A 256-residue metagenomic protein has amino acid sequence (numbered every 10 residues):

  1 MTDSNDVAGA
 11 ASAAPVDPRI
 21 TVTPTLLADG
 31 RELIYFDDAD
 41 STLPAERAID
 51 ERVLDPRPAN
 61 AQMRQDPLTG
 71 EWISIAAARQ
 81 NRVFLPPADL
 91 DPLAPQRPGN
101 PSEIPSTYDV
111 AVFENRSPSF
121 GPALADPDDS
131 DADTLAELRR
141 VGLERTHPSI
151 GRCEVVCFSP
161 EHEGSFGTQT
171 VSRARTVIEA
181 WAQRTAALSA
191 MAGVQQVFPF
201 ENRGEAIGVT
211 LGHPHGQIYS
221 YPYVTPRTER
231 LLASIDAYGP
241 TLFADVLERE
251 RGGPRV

Functional and structural regions predicted by a protein language model:
M1-H213, Y219-V256: Active-site microenvironments that recognize anionic phosphate/pyrophosphate groups
